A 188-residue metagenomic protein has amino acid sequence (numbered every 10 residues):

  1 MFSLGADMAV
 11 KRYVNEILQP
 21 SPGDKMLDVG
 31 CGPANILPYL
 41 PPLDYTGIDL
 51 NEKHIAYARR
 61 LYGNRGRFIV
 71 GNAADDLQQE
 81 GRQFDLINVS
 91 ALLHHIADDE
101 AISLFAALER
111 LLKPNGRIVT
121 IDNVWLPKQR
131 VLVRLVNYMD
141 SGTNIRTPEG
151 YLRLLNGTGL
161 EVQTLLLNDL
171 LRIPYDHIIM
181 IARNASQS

Functional and structural regions predicted by a protein language model:
M1-Q78, I96-S103, A107, V119-S188: Class I (Rossmann-like) S-adenosyl-L-methionine-dependent methyltransferase catalytic domain, capturing the SAM-binding
N88: A conserved beta-strand element that flanks and buttresses the S-adenosyl-L-methionine
A91-H95: Short catalytic micro-motifs in class I SAM-dependent methyltransferases
L112-I118: Short glycine-dipeptide loop
